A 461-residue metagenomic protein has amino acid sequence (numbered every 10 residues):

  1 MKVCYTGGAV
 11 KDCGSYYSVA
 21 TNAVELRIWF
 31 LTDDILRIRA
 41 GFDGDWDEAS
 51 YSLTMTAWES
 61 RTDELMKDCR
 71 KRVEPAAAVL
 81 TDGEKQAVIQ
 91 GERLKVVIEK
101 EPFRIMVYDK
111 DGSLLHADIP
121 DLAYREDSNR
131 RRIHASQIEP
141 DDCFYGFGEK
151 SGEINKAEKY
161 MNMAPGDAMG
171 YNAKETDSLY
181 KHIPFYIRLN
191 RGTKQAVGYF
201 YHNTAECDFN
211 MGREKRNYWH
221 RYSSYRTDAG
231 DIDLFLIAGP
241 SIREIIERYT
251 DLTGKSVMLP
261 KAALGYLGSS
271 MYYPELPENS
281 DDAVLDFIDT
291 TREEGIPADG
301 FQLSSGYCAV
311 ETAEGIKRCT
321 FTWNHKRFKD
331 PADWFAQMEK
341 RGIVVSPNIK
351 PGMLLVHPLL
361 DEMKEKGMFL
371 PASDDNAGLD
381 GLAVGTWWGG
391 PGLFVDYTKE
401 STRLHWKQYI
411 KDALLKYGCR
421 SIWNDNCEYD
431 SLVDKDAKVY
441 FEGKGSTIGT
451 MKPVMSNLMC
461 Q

Functional and structural regions predicted by a protein language model:
M1-S256, P260-K261, L267-M271, L276-D289 (+5 more regions): N-terminal accessory segment at the very beginning of proteins
T54, R61-L65, P297-Q461: Aromatic- and carboxylate-enriched substrate-binding clefts and catalytic-loop regions of carbohydrate-active enzymes
